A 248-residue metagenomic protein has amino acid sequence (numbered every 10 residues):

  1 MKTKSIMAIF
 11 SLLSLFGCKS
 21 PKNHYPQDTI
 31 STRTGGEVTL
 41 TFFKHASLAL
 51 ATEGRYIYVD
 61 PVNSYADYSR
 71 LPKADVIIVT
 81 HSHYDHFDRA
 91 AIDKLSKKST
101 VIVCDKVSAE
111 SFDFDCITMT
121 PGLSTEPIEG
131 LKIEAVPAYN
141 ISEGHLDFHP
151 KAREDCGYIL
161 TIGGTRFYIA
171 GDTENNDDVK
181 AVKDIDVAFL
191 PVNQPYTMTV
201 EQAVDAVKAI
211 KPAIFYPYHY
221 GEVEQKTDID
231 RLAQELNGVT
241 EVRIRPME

Functional and structural regions predicted by a protein language model:
M1-S5: Positively charged n-region of N-terminal signal peptides that target proteins for export
I6-L13: Sec-dependent N-terminal signal peptides
F16-G17: C-terminal motif of bacterial Sec signal peptides marking the signal peptidase cleavage site
P21-P72, T118-K183, R245-E248: Core dinuclear metal-dependent hydrolase active-site scaffold
N63-S108, K183-F189: Active-site metal-binding motif and surrounding structural segment of the metallo-beta-lactamase
Y65-A66, H83-F87, A109-S111, S124-E126 (+4 more regions): Active-site environment of divalent metal-dependent phosphoester hydrolases
C116-K132, A152, V204, K208-E248: Binuclear metal-ion centers of metallo-dependent hydrolases, dominated by the metallo-beta-lactamase
I159-I210, Y218-E224: Metallo-beta-lactamase
